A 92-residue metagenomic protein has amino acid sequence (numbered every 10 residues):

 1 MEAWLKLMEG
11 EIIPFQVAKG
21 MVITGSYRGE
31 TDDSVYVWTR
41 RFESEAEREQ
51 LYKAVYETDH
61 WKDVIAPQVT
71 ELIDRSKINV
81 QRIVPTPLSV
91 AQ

Functional and structural regions predicted by a protein language model:
M1-L5: Short, surface-exposed ligand-recognition loops at beta-strand->loop->(often short) alpha-helix junctions that present
K6-G25, R41-Q81: An amphipathic, aromatic/His-enriched active-site/gating alpha helix that lines ligand/cofactor pockets
T31-S34: Short acidic/glycine-enriched loop/turn segments that link adjacent beta-strands
R75-S76, I83-Q92: Acidic/histidine-enriched, glycine/proline-rich intrinsically disordered or flexible terminal extensions
